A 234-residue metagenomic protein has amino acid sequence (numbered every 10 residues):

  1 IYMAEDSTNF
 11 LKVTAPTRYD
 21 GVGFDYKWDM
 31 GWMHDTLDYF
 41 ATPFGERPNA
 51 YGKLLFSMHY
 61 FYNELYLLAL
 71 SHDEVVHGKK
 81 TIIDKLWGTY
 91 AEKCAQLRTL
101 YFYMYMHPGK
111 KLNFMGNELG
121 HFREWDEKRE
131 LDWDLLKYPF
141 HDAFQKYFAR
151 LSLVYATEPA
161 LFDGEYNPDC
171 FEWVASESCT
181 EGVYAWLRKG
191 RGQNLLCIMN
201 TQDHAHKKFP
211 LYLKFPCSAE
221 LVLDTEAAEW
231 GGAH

Functional and structural regions predicted by a protein language model:
I1-E127, A156, F162-L211, F215-S218 (+1 more regions): Conserved alpha/beta catalytic core and glycan-binding cleft of carbohydrate-active enzymes
T89-A91, L135-D142: A short acidic, glycine-rich active-site loop that binds or catalyzes chemistry on phosphate/adenosine moieties
D126-D134: Active-site His/acidic residue clusters
L136-Y138, E220-L221, W230: Short, intrinsically disordered/low-complexity patches at protein termini and at juxtamembrane boundaries
P139-L161: Catalytic cores of secreted or luminal carbohydrate-active enzymes
T225-H234: Solvent-exposed beta-strand/loop surfaces of large extracellular or lumenal domains
